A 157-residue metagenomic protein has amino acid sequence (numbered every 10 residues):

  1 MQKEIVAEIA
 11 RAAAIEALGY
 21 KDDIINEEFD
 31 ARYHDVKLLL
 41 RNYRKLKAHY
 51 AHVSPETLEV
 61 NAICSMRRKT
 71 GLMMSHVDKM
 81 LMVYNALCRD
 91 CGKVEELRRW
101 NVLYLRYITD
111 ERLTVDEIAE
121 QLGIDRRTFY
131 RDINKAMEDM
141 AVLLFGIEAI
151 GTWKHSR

Functional and structural regions predicted by a protein language model:
M1-V94, G146-R157: N-terminal interaction/assembly modules
L72, H76, R98-V102, E117: Generic alpha-helical secondary structure signal
M80-L87, R106-T109, D139, L143: Mid-sequence acidic-hydrophobic segments that form the walls of catalytic/ligand-binding cavities or oligomerization
C91-L113: Short amphipathic alpha helix immediately N-terminal
D116-L122: Short alpha-helical "recognition helix" segments of helix-turn-helix
F129-L143, I147: DNA major-groove recognition helices of helix-turn-helix
